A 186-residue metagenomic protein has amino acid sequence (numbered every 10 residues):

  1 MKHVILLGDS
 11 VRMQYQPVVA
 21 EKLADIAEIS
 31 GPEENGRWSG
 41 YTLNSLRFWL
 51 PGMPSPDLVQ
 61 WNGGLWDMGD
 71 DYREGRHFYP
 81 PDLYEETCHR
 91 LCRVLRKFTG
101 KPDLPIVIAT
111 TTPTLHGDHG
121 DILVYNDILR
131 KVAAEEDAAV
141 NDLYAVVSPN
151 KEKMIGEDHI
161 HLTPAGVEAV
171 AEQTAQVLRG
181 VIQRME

Functional and structural regions predicted by a protein language model:
M1-P17, M68: Catalytic nucleophile-elbow at a beta strand-turn-alpha helix junction centered on a G-D-S/GDSL motif, marking
G8-Q14, N35-L46, L115-G120: Acidic-and-aromatic substrate-binding clefts and catalytic sites of carbohydrate-active enzymes
K22-E28, L43-E186: Alpha-helical cap/lid subdomain in secreted, periplasmic, or secretory-pathway luminal O-acyl-processing enzymes
S30-E33: Short glycine-rich, Thr/Ser-proximal phosphate-binding strand/loop in the N-terminal lobe of ATP-dependent enzymes
